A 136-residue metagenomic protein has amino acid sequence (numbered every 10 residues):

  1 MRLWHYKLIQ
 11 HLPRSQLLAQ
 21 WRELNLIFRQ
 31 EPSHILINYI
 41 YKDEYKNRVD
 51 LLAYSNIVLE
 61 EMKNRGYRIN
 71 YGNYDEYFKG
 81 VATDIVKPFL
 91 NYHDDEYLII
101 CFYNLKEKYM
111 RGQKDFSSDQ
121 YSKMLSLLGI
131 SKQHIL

Functional and structural regions predicted by a protein language model:
M1-L136: Sequence termini and other peripheral, non-core segments
